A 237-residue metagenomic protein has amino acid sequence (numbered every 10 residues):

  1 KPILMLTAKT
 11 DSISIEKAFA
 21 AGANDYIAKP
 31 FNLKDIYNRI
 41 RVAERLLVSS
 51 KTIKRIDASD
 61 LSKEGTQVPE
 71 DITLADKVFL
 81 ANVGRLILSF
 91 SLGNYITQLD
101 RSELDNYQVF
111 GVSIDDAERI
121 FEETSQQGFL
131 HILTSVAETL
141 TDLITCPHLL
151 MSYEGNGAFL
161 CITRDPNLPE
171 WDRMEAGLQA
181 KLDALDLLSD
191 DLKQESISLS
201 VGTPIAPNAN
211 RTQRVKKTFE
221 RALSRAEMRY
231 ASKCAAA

Functional and structural regions predicted by a protein language model:
S14-F19: Residue preferences within the helical output face of two-component receiver
K29: A Lys-centered signature of the CheY-like receiver
R45-D100: CheY-like receiver
S102, A137-L168, L187-D191: Conserved helix-loop-beta segment at the catalytic/binding core of cyclic-nucleotide signaling proteins
S102-E122, G157: Catalytic-site or vestigial catalytic-site microsegments of nucleotide-handling domains
I162-E170, S189-R225: Catalytic strand-loop-helix junctions within cyclic-nucleotide turnover domains
